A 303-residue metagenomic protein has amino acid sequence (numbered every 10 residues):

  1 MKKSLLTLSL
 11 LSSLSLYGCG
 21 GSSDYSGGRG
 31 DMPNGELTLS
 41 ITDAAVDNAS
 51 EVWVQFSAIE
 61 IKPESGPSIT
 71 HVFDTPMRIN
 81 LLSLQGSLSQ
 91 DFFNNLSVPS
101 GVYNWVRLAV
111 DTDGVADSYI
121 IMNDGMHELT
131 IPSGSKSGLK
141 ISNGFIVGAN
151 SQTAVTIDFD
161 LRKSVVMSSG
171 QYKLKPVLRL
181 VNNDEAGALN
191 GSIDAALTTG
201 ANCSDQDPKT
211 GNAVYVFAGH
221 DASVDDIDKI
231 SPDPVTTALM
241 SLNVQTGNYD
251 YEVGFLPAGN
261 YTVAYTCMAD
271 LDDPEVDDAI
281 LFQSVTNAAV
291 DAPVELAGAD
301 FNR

Functional and structural regions predicted by a protein language model:
M1-S4: Positively charged n-region of N-terminal signal peptides that target proteins for export
L6, L10-S12: Hydrophobic helical h-region of N-terminal Sec-dependent signal peptides in bacterial secretory/periplasmic proteins
S15-G18: C-terminal motif of bacterial Sec signal peptides marking the signal peptidase cleavage site
G20-A258, T262-R303: A short, solvent-exposed, low-complexity linear motif enriched for acidic/polar residues with Pro/Gly/Ser/Thr
